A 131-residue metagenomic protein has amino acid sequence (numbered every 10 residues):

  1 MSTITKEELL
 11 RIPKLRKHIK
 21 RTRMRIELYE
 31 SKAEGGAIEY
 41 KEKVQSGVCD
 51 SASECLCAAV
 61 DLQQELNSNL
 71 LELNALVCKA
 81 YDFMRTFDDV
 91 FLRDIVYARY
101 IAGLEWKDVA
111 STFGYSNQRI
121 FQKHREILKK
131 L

Functional and structural regions predicted by a protein language model:
M1-F83: N-terminal interaction/assembly modules
L76-K79, V90-L92, K123: N-terminal positioning helix adjacent to the helix-turn-helix/winged-helix DNA-binding module
F87-A102: Short amphipathic alpha helix immediately N-terminal
D108-F113: Short alpha-helical "recognition helix" segments of helix-turn-helix
R119: Residues in the helix-turn-helix
H124, L131: DNA major-groove recognition helix of helix-turn-helix
